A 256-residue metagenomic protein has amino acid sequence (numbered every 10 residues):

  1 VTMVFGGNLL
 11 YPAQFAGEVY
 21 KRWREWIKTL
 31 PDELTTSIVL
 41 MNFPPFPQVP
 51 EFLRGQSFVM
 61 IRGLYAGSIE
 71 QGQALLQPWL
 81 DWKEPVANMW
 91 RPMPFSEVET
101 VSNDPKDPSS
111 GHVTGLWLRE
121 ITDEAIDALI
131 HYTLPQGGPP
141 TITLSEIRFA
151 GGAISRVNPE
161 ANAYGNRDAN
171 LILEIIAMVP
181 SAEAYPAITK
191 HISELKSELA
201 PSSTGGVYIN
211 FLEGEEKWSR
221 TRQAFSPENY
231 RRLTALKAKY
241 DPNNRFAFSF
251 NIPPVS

Functional and structural regions predicted by a protein language model:
V1-S256: Soluble FAD-dependent oxygen oxidases
